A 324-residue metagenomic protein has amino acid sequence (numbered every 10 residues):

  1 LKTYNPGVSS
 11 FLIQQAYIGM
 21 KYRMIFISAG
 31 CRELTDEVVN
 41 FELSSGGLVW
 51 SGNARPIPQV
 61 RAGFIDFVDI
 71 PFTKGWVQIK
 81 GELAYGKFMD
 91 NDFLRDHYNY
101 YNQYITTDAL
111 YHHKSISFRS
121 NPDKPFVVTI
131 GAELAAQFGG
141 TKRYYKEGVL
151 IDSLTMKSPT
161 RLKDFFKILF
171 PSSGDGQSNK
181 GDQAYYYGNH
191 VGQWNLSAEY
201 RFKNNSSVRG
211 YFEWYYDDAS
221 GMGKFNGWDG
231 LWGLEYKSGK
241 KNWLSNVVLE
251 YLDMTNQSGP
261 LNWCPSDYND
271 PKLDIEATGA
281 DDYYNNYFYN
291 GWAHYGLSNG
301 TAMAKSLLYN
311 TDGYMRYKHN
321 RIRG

Functional and structural regions predicted by a protein language model:
L1-K21, I25-S28, S153, Q183-Y185 (+1 more regions): Transmembrane beta-barrel domains of Gram-negative outer membranes and organellar outer membranes
L1-T3, M20, I27-E33, I79-K87 (+3 more regions): Transmembrane beta-barrel strands of outer-membrane/channel proteins
S9-Q14, N53-G63, D108-K114, H190-W194 (+3 more regions): Residues that define the transmembrane beta-barrel architecture of outer-membrane proteins
A16-Y22, V60-D66, I116-P122, L196-Y200 (+3 more regions): Residues on the lipid-exposed face of transmembrane beta-strands in outer-membrane beta-barrel proteins
K21-M24, F67-G81, R119-T129, R201-S207 (+1 more regions): Short loop/turn motifs that connect adjacent beta-strands in outer-membrane beta-barrel proteins
C31-S117, Q137-Y187: Surface-exposed coil loops of outer-membrane beta-barrel proteins
G81, Y111-A135, G230-K240, N246-T255: Transmembrane beta-barrel strand/turn architecture of Gram-negative outer membrane proteins
G181-N195, R201-G324: Outer-membrane beta-barrel pore domains
